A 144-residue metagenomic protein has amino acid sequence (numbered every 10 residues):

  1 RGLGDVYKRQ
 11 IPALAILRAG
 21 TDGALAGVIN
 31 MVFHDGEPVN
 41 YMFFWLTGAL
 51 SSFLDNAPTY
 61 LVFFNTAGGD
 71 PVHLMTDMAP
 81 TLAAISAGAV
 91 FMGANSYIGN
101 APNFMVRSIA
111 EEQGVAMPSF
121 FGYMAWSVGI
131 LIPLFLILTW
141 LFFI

Functional and structural regions predicted by a protein language model:
G2-Y7: Short, small-residue-biased leader/transition segments that mark boundaries at the very start of proteins
Q10, L14, D55, I130-L138: Alpha-helical transmembrane segments of multipass membrane proteins
I16-N95, N100-A101, M105-Q113: Membrane-interfacial helix-loop connectors
F91-I144: Juxtamembrane and boundary regions of transmembrane helices in multi-pass small-molecule transporters and channels
